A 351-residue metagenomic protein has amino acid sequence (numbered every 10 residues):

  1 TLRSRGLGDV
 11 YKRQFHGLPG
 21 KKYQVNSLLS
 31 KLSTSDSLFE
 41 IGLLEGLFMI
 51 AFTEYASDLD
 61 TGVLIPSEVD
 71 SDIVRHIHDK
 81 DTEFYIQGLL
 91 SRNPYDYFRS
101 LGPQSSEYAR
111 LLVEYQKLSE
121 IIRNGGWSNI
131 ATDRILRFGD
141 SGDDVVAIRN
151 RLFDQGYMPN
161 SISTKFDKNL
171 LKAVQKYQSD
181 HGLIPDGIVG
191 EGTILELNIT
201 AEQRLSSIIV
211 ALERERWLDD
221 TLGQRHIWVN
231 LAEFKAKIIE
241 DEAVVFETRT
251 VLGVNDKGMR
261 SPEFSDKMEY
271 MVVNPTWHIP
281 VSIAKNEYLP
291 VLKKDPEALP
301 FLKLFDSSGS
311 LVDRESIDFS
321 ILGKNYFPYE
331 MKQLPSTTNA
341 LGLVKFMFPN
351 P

Functional and structural regions predicted by a protein language model:
T1-Y11: Single conserved hydrophobic/aromatic residue that forms the stacking wall/gate of nucleotide- or nucleobase-binding
P19-D36, N124-I135: Acidic/histidine-rich, surface-exposed loop or edge segments in extracytoplasmic proteins
S27-L38, L171-S179: Amphipathic alpha-helical segments that form the core helices of the histone-fold
L38-E45, F138, T164: Short, charged/polar micro-motifs that form catalytic or ligand-binding hotspots
L43-T61: Short, hydrophobic/amphipathic alpha-helical patches that form generic packing surfaces within helical domains
T53, I73, Y85, R92-P351: Well-ordered beta-sheet/strand-loop patches within structured domains
D58, L64-R75, T82: Long, charged all-alpha helical bundle/coiled-coil segments in cytosolic proteins
